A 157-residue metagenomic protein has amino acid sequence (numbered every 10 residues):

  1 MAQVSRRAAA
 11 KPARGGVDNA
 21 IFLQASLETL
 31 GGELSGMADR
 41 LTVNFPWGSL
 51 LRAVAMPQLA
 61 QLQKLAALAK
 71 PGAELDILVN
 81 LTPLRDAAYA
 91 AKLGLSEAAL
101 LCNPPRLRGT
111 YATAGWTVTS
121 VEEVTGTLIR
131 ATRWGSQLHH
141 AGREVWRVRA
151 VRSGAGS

Functional and structural regions predicted by a protein language model:
V4-A8: Conserved SAM-binding loop
G15-L27: Conserved SAM-binding strand-loop segment of SAM-dependent methyltransferases
Q24, E28-F45: A short acidic, Gly/Pro-enriched loop at the edge of an enzyme's catalytic core that lines a small-molecule cofactor
T29, W47-G48, N80-R85: Short "lid" loop at the C-terminus of a central beta-strand within the Rossmann-like core of SAM-dependent
N44, D76-L78: Alpha/beta-hydrolase-fold catalytic nucleophile elbow
W47-M56: Surface-exposed cleft-lining segments at the edges of enzyme active sites
M56-E74: A short glycine-rich, Lys/Arg-flanked "PGG" loop and its adjoining helix->strand segment in the class I
D86-S157: Class I S-adenosyl-L-methionine
